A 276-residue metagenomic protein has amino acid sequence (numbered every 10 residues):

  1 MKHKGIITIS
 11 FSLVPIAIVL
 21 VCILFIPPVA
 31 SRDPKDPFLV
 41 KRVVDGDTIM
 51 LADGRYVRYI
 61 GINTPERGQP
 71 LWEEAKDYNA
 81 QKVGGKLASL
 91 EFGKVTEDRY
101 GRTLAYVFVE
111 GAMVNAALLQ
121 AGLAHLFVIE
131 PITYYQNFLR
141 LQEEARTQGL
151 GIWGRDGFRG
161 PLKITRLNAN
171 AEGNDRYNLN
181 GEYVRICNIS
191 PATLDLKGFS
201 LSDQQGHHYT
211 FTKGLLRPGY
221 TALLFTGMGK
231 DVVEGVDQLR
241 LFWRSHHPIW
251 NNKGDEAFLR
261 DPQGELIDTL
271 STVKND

Functional and structural regions predicted by a protein language model:
K2-D276: Small beta-barrel nucleic-acid-binding modules, primarily SNase/OB-fold domains and secondarily Tudor-like barrels
